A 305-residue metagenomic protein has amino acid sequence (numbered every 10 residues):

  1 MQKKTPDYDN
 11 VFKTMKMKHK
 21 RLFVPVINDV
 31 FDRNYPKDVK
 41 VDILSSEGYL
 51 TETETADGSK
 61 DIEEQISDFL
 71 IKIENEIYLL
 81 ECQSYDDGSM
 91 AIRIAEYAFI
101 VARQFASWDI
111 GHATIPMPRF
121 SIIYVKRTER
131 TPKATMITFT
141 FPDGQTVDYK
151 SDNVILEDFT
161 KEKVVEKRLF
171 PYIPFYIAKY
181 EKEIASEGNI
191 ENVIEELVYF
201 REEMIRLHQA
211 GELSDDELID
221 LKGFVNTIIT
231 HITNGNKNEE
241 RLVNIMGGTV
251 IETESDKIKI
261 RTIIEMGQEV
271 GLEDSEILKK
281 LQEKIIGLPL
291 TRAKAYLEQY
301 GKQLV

Functional and structural regions predicted by a protein language model:
M1-P171, V305: Accessory alpha/beta interaction modules
Q2, K72-S84, I184-V305: Short, charged alpha-helical interaction segments and adjacent helix-coil junctions
Y8-M15, L156-K161, A178-G188, E202-L213: Charged, low-complexity surface segments at secondary-structure and domain boundaries
N10, M90, Y176, V198 (+1 more regions): Short alpha-helical segments used as structural interaction elements across diverse proteins
H19-L22, Y180, N238, Y300: Residue-level recognition of alpha-helix termini/interfacial anchor residues
A98, A102-F105, E181, I229-T233: Short amphipathic alpha-helical signal-transduction/dimerization elements
V165-E195: Coupling/switch segment of ABC-type P-loop NTPase heads
